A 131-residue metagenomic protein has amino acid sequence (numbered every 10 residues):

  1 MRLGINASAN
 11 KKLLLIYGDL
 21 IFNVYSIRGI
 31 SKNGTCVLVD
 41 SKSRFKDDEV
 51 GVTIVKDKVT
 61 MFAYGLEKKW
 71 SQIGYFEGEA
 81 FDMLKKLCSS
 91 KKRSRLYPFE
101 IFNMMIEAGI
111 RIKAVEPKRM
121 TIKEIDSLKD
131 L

Functional and structural regions predicted by a protein language model:
M1, L20, R95-F102, L128: Conserved glycosyltransferase catalytic-site signature
M1-L13: Short phosphate-binding loop-to-helix
G4, V52-I54, A114: A structural signal for short hydrophobic beta-strand segments in well-ordered beta-sheet cores
K11-I21: Short beta-strand-to-loop acidic/aromatic patch adjacent to the donor-nucleotide binding site
F22-K92, F99: Conserved core of the sugar-phosphate nucleotidyltransferase
T53-K58, E107, K118-R119: Short acidic-glycine loop/turn motifs at beta-strand connectors
N103-P117: Catalytic donor-sugar/metal-binding loop of nucleotide-sugar-dependent glycosyltransferases
E116-D126: Active-site donor/metal-binding and catalytic loop motifs of nucleotide-sugar-dependent glycosylation enzymes
